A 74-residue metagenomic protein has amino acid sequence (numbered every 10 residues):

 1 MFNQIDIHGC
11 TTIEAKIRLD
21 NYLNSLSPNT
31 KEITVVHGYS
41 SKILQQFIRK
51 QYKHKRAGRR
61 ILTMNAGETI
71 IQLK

Functional and structural regions predicted by a protein language model:
M1-K74: Long, charged, low-complexity intrinsically disordered regions
